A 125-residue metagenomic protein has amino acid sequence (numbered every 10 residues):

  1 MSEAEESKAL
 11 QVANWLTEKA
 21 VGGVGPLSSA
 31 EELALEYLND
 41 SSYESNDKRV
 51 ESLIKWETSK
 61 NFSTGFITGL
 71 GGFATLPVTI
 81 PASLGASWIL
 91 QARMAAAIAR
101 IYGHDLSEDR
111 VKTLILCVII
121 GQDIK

Functional and structural regions predicted by a protein language model:
M1-I67, A92-K125: Terminal, membrane-proximal amphipathic helices and intrinsically disordered targeting/regulatory segments
K60-T64, L76, G85: Pore-lining transmembrane helices
I67-A82: Short hydrophobic membrane-inserting alpha-helices and related fusion/pore-forming segments
T79-L90, L106: Transmembrane alpha-helix/helix-exit interface in multi-pass inner-membrane proteins
